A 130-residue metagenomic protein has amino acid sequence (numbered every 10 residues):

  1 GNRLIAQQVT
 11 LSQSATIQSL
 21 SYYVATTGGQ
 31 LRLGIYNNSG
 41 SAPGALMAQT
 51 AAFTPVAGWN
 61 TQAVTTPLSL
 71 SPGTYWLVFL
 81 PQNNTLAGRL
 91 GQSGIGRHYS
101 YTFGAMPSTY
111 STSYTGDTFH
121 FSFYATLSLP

Functional and structural regions predicted by a protein language model:
G1, S12-Q13, A25, S69: Generic detector of ordered secondary-structure context
G1-L11, W59-Q62: Short beta-strands within extracellular/lumenal beta-sheet-rich domains
Q7, L20-Y22: A carbohydrate-recognition surface predominantly in extracellular/luminal proteins
L11-S19, G28: Extended extracellular/luminal ectodomain segments enriched in beta-structured repeat modules
V24-T115: Aromatic- and Gly/Pro-enriched, solvent-exposed loop/edge beta-strand patches characteristic of beta-rich domains
D117-F119: Cross-kingdom TIR/SEFIR domain
L127-P130: Low-complexity, Pro/Thr/Ser/Gly/Ala-rich linker/spacer regions in secreted, extracellular modular proteins
